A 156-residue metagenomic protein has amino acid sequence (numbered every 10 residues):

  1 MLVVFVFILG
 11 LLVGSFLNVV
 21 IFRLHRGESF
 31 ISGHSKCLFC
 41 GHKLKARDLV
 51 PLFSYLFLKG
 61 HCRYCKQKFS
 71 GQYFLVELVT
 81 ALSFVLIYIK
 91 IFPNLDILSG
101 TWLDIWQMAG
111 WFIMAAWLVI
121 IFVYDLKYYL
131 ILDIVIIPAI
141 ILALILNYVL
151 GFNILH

Functional and structural regions predicted by a protein language model:
M1-H156: A membrane-topology feature that recognizes alpha-helical transmembrane segments and their immediate juxtamembrane
